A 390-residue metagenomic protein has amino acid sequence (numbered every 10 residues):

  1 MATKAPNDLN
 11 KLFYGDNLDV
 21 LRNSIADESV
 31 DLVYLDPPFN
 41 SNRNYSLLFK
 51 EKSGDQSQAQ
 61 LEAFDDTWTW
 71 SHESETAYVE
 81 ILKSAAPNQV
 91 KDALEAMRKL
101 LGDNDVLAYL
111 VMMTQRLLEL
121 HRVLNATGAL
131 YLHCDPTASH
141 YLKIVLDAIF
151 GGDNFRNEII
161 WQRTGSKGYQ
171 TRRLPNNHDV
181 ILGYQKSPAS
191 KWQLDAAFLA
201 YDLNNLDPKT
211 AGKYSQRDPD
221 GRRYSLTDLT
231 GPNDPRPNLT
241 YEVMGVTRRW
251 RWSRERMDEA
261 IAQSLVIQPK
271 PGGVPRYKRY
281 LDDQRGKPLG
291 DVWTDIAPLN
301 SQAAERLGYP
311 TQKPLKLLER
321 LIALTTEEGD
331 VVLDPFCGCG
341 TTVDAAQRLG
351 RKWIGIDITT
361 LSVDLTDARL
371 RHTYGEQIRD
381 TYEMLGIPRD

Functional and structural regions predicted by a protein language model:
M1-D367, H372-E376: Core catalytic lobe of class I
T381-D390: Post-kinase regulatory C-tail/linker adjacent to protein kinase catalytic domains
